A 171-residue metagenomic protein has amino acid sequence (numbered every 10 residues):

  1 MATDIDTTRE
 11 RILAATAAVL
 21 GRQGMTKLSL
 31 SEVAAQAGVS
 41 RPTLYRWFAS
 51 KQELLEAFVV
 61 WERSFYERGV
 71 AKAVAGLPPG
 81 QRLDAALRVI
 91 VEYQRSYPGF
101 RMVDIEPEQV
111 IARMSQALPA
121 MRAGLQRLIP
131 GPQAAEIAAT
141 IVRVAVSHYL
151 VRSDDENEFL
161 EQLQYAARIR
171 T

Functional and structural regions predicted by a protein language model:
M1-Q36, A49, E53-E56: Basic, helix-initiating cap at the start of DNA-binding domains
M1-T7, L77, Q164-T171: N-terminal intrinsically disordered/low-complexity leader segments
I12-L20, E62, Y66, I90: Short hydrophobic clusters on alpha-helical segments that form packing/core surfaces in small helical domains
P42-A49: Base-recognition residues in the alpha-helical recognition helix of bacterial helix-turn-helix
E53, A57, A71-S96, A138: Hydrophobic alpha-helical connector segments
E67, A85, M102-A139: Amphipathic alpha-helical packing segments from all-alpha helical-bundle domains
Y93-F100, H148-V151: Phosphate/oxyanion-binding loops and surfaces in catalytic or ligand/nucleic-acid-binding neighborhoods
R122-A135, A139, V144-T171: C-terminal peripheral helix-coil segments that are non-catalytic and often amphipathic
